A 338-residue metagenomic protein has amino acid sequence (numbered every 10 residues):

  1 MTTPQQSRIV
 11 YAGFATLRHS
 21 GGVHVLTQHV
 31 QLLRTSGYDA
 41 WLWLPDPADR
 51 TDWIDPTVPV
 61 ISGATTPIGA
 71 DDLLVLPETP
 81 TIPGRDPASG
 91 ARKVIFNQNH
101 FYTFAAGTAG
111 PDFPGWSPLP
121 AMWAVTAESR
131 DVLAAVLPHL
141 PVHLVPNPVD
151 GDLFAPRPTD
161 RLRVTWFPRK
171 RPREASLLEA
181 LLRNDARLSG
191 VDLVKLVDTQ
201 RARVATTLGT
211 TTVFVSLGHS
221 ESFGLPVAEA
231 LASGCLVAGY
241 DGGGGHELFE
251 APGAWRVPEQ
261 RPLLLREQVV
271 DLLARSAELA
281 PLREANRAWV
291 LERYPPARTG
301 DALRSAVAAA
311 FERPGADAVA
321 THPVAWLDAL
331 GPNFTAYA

Functional and structural regions predicted by a protein language model:
M1-A70, A254-P258, R293-A297, D301 (+1 more regions): N-terminal pre-catalytic "stem/leader" segment of glycosyltransferase-like enzymes
G22-V25, H29, D131-V204: Conserved catalytic-core segment of nucleotide-activated headgroup transferases in glycan assembly
W41, P47-L119: Extended catalytic core of nucleotide-activated donor transferases of GT-like folds
A205, A228-A232, H246-E247: Short alpha-helical segment that forms part of, or immediately flanks, the ligand-binding pocket in carbohydrate-active
H219: Aromatic "clamp/platform" in nucleotide-sugar-dependent glycosyltransferases that forms part of the donor/acceptor
L236-G239: Short hydrophobic beta-strand element within catalytic cores of glycosyltransferases and related nucleotide-activated
A251-L263, E267, D271-A277: Conserved acidic donor-binding segment of nucleotide-sugar-dependent glycosyltransferases
A274-G331: A charged, aromatic-enriched C-terminal amphipathic alpha-helix characteristic of glycosyltransferases across folds
